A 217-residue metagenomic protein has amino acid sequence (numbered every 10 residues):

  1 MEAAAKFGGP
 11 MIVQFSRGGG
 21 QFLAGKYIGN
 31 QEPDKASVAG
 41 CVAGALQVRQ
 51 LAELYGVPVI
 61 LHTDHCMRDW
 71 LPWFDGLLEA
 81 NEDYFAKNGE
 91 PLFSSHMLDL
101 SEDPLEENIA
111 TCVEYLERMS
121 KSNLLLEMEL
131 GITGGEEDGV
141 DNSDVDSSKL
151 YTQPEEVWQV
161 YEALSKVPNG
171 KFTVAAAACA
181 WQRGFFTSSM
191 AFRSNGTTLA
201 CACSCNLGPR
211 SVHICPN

Functional and structural regions predicted by a protein language model:
M1, N217: Conserved phosphate/anionic-ligand binding catalytic regions in large, soluble enzymes, centered on
E2-D34, V38-G56, R68-S204, P209: Alpha/beta enzyme core
